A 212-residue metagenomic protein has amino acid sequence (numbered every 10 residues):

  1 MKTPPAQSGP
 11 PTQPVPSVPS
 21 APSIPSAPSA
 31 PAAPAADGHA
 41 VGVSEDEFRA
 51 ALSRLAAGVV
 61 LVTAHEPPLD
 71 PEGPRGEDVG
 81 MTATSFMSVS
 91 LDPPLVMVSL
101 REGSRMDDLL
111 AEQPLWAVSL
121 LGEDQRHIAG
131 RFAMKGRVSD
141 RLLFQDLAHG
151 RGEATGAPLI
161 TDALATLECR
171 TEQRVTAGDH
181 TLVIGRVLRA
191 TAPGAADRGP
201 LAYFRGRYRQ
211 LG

Functional and structural regions predicted by a protein language model:
M1-S17, P25-G212: Basic, polyanion-binding surface patches
